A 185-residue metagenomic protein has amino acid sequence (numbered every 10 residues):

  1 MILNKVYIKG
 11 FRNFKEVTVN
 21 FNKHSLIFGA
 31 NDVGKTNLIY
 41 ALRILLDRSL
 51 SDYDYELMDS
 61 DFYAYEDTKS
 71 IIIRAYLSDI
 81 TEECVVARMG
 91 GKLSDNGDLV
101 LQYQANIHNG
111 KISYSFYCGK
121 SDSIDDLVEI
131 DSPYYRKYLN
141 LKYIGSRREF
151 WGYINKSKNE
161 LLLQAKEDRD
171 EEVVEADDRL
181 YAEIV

Functional and structural regions predicted by a protein language model:
M1-D47, D59-Y63: Pre-Walker A-like glycine/lysine-rich segment at the N-terminus of P-loop NTPase domains
I2, K15, K69-I73, G97-L99 (+1 more regions): Residues at beta-strand starts and edge strands
K5-Y7, T18, I72-Y76, V100-Q104: Beta-strand secondary-structure signal
V19-N20, A30, R48, Y63-K69 (+3 more regions): Conserved catalytic network of the ASCE P-loop NTPase/AAA+ motor domain
I39-D95: Conserved P-loop NTP-binding catalytic core
I80-A182: Electropositive, glycine-dotted interaction segments that contact anionic polymers or phosphate-rich ligands
